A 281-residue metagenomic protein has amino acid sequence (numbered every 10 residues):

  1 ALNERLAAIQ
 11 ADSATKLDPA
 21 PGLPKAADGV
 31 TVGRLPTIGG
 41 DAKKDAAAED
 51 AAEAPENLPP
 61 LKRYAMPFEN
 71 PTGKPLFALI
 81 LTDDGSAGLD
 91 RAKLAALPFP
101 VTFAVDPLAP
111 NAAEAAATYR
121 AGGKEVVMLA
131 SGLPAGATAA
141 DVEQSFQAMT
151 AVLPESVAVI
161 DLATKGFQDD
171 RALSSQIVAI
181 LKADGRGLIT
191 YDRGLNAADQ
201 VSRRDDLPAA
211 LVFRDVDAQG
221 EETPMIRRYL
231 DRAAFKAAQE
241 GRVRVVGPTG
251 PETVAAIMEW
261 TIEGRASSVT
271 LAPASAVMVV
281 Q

Functional and structural regions predicted by a protein language model:
A1-G73: Terminal interaction modules at protein C-ends
E56-D141: Active-site beta->alpha N-cap acidic-glycine motif
G73-P75, A95-V101, E155-A158, V178-R186 (+1 more regions): Short, surface-exposed connector motifs at secondary-structure boundaries
F77-L81, F99-V105, K124-A130, V157-D161 (+4 more regions): Hydrophobic faces of well-ordered beta-strands that scaffold small-molecule active sites in alpha/beta enzyme cores
I80-D84, V101-L108, S131-A135, M149 (+2 more regions): Catalytic beta/alpha-barrel core
G88-D90, A112-E114, G136-A137, F167-A172 (+3 more regions): Extracytoplasmic/secreted cell-surface and envelope-processing proteins
G136-L153, Q168-L173, I180, Q200-Q239: Alpha-helical scaffold elements lining the catalytic groove of polysaccharide deacetylases
L181-G194, A198, T249-Q281: C-terminal domain-boundary segment and adjacent tail
